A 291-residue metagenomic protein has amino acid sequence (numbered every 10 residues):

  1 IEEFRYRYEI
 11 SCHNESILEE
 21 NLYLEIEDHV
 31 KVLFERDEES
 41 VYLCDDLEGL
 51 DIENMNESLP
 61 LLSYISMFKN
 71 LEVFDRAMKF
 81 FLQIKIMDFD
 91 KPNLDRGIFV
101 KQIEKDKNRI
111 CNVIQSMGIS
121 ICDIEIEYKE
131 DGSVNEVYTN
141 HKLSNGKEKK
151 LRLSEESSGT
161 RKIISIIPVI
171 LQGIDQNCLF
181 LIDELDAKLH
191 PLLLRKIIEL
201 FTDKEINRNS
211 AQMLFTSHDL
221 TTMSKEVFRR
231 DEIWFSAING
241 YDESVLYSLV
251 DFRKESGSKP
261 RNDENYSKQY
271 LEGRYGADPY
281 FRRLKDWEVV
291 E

Functional and structural regions predicted by a protein language model:
E2-R5, S144-G146: Glycine-centered tight beta-turn/hairpin loop motif at sheet-sheet or coil-to-beta transitions
Y6-I126, E130: Electropositive, glycine-dotted interaction segments that contact anionic polymers or phosphate-rich ligands
L18-L24, N135-L143, W234: Short polybasic amphipathic segments
K91-E155, Y266, R274-Y275, P279-Y280 (+2 more regions): Extended helical coiled-coil dimerization/tether regions that scaffold and oligomerize large DNA-maintenance assemblies
K129-L171, L179-L192: Conserved ABC ATPase signature
E130, E199-E291: C-terminal lobe/lid and adjacent interdomain/linker elements of RecA-like ASCE P-loop ATPase modules
N177-L179, Q212: Residue-level preference for the first positions of well-ordered beta-strands
L192-E199: Conserved D-loop/post-Walker B switch-helix segment of ABC ATPase nucleotide-binding domains
